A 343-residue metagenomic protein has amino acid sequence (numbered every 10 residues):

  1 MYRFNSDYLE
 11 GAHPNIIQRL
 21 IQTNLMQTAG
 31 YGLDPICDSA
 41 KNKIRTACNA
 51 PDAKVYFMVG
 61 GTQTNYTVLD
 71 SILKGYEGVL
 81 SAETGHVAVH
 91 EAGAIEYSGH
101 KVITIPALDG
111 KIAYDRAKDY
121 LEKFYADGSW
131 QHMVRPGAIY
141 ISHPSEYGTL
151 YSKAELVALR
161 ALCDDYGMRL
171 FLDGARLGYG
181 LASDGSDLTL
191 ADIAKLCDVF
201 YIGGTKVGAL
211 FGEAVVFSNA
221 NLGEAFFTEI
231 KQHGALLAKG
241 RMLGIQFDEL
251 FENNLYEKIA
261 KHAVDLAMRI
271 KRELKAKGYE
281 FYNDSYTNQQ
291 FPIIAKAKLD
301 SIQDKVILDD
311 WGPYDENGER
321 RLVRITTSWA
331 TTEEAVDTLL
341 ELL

Functional and structural regions predicted by a protein language model:
R3-S6, V55-V59, S81-A82, I141 (+5 more regions): General beta-strand structural signal in soluble alpha/beta enzymes
H13-G61, E83-A88, A94: Conserved N-terminal alpha-helix of the aminotransferase class I/II PLP-enzyme fold
S71-V89, K118: Conserved PLP-anchoring active-site segment centered on the Schiff-base-forming lysine
K74-Y76, M268-L343: Conserved C-terminal alpha-helix-loop-beta "cap" of PLP-dependent enzymes that closes/shapes the active-site mouth
G99-P144, Y151-A158: PLP-dependent aminotransferase-class I/II
L108, R135-G137, S142, L150 (+2 more regions): Active-site C-terminal subdomain of aminotransferase-like
Y151-S183: Catalytic PLP-binding core of fold-type I/II PLP enzymes
